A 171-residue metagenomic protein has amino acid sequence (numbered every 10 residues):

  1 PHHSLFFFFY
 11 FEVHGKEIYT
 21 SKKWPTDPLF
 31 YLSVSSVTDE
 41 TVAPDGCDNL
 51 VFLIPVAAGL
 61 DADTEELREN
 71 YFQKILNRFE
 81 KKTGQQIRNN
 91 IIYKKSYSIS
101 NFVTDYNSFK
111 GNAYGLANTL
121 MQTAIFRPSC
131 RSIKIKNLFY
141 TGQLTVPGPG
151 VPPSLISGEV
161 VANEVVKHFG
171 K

Functional and structural regions predicted by a protein language model:
P1-A43: Mid-domain catalytic core of redox enzymes that form a hydrophobic substrate pocket/lid adjacent to a catalytic redox
P1-H2, S35-D39, A57-G59, M121 (+1 more regions): Short, glycine-/Ser/Thr-/acidic-enriched flexible segments
I18-T26, E65-T104: Flavin-binding catalytic cores
D27-Y31, Q85-P147: A glycine-rich dinucleotide-binding beta-alpha-beta segment and adjacent secondary-structure elements that constitute
E40-C47, S129-K134: Short glycine/proline-enriched loop/turn "hinge" motifs that connect secondary-structure elements and lie
P44-R78: Conserved FAD/dinucleotide-binding core of flavoprotein oxidoreductases
F52, F79, L138, G142 (+1 more regions): Hydrophobic, well-ordered secondary-structure elements that form the walls of internal hydrophobic environments
Q143-V166: A conserved FAD-binding loop/helix module that cradles the flavin
